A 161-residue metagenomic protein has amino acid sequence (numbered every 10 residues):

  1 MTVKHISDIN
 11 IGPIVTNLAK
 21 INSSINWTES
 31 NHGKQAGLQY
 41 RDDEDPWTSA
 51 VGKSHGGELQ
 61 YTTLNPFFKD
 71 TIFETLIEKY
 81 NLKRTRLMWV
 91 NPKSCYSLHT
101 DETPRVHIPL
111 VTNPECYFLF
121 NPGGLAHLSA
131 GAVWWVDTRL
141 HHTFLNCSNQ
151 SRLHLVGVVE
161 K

Functional and structural regions predicted by a protein language model:
M1-I77: Non-heme Fe(II)/2-oxoglutarate
I72-P92: A short glycine-rich, His/Asp/Glu-containing loop-to-beta-strand
K83, E102-P104, S151: Residues that flank catalytic or metal-binding motifs in active/ligand-binding sites
W89, T100-C116: Short, conserved beta-strand element in jelly-roll/cupin
N91-K93, G131, R139: Tight coil/turn sites that cap or link beta-strands
Y96-H99, C116-F118, V136-D137, H141-S148: Short beta-strand His + acidic residue motifs that chelate non-heme Fe in jelly-roll/DSBH and cupin folds
V106-P109, V133-W135, N149-K161: A short hydrophobic beta-strand segment most commonly corresponding to one strand of the jelly-roll/cupin
P109-S129: A short beta-strand-loop-beta hairpin characteristic of the jelly-roll/cupin
